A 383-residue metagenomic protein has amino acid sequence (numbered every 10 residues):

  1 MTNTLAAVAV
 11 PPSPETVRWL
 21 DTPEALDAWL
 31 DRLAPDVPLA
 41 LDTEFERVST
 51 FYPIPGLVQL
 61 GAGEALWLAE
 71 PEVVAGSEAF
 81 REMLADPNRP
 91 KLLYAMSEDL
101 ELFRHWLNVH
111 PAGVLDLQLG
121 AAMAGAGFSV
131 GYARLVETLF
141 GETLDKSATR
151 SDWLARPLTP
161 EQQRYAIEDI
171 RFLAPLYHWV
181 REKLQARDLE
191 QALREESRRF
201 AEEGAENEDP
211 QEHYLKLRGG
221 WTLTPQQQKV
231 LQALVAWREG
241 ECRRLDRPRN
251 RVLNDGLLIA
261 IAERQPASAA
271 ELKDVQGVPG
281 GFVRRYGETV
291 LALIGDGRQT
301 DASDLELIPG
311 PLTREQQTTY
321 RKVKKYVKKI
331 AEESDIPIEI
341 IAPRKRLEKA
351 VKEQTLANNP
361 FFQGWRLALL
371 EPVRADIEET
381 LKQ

Functional and structural regions predicted by a protein language model:
M1-L39, T43: N-terminal accessory regions of nucleic-acid-interacting proteins
L5, A9-P12, Q59, E64-A79 (+3 more regions): Active-site-proximal helix-loop-helix substrate-binding element of RNase H-like nuclease domains
L20-E24, V74, I167, V252 (+1 more regions): Conserved phosphate-coordination/catalytic loops
D36-P38, I54-L57, L66: A common structural microfeature
E44-G61: An N-terminal structural lobe/cap that precedes and organizes the functional/catalytic core across diverse proteins
P160, W179-Q383: Accessory DNA-binding and partner-docking regions appended to nucleic-acid-acting proteins, especially the terminal
